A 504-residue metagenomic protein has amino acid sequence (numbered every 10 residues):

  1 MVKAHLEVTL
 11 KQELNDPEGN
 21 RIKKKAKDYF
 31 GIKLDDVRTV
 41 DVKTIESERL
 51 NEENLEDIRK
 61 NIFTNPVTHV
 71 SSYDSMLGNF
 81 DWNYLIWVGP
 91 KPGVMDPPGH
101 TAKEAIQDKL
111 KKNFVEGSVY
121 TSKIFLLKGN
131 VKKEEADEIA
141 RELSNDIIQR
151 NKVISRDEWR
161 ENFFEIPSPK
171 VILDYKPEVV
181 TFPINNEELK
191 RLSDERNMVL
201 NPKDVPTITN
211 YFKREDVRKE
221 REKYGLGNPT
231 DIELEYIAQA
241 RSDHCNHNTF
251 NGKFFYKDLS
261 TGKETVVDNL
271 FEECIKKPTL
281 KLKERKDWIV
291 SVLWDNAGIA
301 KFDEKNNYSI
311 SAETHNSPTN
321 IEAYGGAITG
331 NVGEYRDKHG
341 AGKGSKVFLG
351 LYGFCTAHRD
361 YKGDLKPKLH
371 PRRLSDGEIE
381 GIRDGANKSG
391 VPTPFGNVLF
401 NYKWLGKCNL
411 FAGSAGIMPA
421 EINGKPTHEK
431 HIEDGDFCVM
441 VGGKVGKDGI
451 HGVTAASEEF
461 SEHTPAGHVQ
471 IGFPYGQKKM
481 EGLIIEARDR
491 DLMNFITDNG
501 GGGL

Functional and structural regions predicted by a protein language model:
M1-E459, H463-G476, M480-D491, G500-L504: Core nucleic-acid recognition elements
